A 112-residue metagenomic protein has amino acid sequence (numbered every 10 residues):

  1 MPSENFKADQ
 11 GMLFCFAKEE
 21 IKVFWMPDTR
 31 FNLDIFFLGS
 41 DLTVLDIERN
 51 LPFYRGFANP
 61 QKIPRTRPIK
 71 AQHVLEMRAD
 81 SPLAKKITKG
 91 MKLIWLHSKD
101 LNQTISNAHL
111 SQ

Functional and structural regions predicted by a protein language model:
M1-Q112: Compact, glycine-rich, soluble single-domain proteins
